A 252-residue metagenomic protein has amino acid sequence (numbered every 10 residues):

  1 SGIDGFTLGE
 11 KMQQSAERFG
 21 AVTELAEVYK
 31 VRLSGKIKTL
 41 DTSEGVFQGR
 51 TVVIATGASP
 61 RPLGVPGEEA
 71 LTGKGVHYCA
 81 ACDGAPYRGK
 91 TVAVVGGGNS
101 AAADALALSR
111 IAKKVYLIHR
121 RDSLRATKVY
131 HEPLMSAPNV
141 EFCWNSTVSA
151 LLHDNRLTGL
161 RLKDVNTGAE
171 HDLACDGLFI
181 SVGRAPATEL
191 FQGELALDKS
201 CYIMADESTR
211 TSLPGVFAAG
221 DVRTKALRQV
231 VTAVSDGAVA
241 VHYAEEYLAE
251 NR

Functional and structural regions predicted by a protein language model:
S1-L8: A short acidic, glycine-rich active-site loop that binds or catalyzes chemistry on phosphate/adenosine moieties
E10, A16-T42, V46-G49, S109-E207 (+1 more regions): A Rossmann-like FAD-binding core segment of flavoenzymes
S59, G64, E69-P86, V182-T232 (+2 more regions): FAD-site-proximal beta/loop scaffold in flavoenzymes
K90-T91: Residues that mark the start of a beta-strand
G96-G98: Glycine-rich Rossmann-fold phosphate-binding loop(s) that bind the pyrophosphate of adenine dinucleotide cofactors
A101-A102: N-terminal Rossmann-fold NAD(P) dinucleotide-binding loop
A105-L106: Generic hydrophobic/aromatic pocket-lining and core-packing "Φ" positions
